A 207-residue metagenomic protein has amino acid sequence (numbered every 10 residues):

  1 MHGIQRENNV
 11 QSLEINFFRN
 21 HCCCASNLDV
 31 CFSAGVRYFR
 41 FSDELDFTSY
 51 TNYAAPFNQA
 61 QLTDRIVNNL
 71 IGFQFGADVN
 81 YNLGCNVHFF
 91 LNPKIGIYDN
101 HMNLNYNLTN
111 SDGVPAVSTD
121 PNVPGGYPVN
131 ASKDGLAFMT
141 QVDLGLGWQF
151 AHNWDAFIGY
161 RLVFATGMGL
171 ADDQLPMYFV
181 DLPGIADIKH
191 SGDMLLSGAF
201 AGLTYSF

Functional and structural regions predicted by a protein language model:
M1-V10, R40-L70, N100-A137, G169-Y178 (+1 more regions): Extracellular/periplasm-exposed beta-strand and loop segments of Gram-negative cell-envelope proteins, dominated by
I4-L45: A structural/positional concept
F17, G192-F207: Outer-membrane beta-barrel "beta-signal"
F18-N20, D78-N80, G145-G147, T204-S206: Transmembrane beta-barrel domains of outer membrane proteins
C22-A25, N82-N86, Q149-A151: Outer-membrane beta-barrel channels and translocator barrels
L28-V36, F73-F75, F89-I95, T140 (+2 more regions): Transmembrane beta-strands of outer-membrane beta-barrel proteins
V36-S42, I95-N103, L162-T166, F207: Transmembrane beta-strands of outer-membrane beta-barrel pores
M139-G147, R161: C-terminal, well-structured subdomains that either form a transmembrane helix-short loop-helix hairpin in multi-pass
